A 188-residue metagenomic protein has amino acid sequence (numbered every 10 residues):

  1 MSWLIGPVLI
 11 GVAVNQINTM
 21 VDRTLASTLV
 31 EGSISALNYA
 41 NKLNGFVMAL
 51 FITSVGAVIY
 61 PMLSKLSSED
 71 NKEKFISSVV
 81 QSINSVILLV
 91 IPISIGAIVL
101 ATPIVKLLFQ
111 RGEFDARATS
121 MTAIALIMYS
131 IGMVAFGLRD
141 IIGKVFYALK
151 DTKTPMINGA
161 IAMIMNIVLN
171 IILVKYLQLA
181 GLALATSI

Functional and structural regions predicted by a protein language model:
M1-I188: Membrane-embedded alpha-helical bundles of multi-pass transporters/translocases, especially carrier/permease families
